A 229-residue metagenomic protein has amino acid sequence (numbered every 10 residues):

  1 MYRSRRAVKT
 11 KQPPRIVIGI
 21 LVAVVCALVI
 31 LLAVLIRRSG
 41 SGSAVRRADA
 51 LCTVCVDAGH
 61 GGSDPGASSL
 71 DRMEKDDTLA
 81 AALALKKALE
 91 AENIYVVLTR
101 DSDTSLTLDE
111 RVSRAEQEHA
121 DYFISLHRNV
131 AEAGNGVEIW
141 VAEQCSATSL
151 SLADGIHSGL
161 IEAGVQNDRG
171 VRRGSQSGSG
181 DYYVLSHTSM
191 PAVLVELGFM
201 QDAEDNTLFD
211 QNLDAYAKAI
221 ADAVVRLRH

Functional and structural regions predicted by a protein language model:
R3-V8, V54-V56: Membrane-interface segments of envelope glycosyltransferases acting on lipid-linked substrates or membrane lipids
R5, K11-A27, L31-D49, D77-H229: Active-site-proximal helix/loop segments of hydrolytic enzymes
V45-L70, I124: Catalytic-core environment of secreted peptidases
D57, D64, E74, E196 (+1 more regions): Acidic active-site catalytic centers that drive phospho-/nucleotidyl reactions and related ester hydrolyses
G66-A80: Glycine- and acidic-residue-enriched helix-capping/strand-helix junction motifs
